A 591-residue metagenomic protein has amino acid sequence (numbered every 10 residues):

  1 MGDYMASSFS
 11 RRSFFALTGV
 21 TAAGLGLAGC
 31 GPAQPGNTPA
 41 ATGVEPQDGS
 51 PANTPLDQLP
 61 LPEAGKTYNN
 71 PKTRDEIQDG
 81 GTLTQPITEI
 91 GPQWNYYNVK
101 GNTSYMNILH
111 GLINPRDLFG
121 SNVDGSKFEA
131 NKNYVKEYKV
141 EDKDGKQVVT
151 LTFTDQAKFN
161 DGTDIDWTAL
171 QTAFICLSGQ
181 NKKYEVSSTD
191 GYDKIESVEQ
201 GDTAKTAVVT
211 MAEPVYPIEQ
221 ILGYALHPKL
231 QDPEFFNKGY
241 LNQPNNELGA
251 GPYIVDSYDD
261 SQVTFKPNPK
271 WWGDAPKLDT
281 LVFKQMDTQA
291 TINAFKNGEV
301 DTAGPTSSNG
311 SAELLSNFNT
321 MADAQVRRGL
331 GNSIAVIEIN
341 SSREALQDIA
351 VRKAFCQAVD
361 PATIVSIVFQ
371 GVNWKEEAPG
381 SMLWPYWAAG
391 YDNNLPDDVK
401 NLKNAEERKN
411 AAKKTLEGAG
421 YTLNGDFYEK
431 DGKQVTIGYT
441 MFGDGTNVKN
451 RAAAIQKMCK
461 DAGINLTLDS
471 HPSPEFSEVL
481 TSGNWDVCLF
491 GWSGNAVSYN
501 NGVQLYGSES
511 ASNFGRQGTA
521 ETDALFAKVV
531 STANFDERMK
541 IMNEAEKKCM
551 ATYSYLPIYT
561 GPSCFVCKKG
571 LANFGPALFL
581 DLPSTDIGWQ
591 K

Functional and structural regions predicted by a protein language model:
F15, P71, E76, V365 (+2 more regions): Extracytoplasmic/peripheral linker and loop segments enriched in polar/acidic and small residues with frequent Thr/Pro
N37, L177-S187, S197-Q200, D256-K266 (+6 more regions): Extracellular/periplasmic solute-recognition and catalytic clefts
G43-E45, P51, F565-K591: Long beta-strand-rich cores associated with HINT superfamily self-processing modules
G65-N69, G81-D142, L248-G249: N-terminal lobe/hinge region of extracytoplasmic solute-binding protein
Q78, T152, Q171, V186-E234: Surface-exposed binding/hinge segments that line and control ligand-binding clefts or catalytic entry sites
Q85, D260, A419-G494, F535: Ligand/substrate-recognition segments at binding pockets and active sites
G111-R116, S121-G125, G223-P276, T280 (+3 more regions): Gly/Pro-rich hinge or "lid" segments in bacterial periplasmic/extracellular proteins
K375-L423, G443-K449: Structural transition elements
